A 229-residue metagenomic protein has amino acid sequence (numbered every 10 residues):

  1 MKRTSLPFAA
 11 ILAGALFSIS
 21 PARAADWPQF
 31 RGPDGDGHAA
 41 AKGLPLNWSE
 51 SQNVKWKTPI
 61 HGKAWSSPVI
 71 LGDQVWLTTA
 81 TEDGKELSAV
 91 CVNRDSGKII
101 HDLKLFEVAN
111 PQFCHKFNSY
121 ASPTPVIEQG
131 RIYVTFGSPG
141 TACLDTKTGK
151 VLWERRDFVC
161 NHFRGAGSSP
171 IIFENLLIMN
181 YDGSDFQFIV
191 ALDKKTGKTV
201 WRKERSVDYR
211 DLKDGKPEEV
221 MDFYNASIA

Functional and structural regions predicted by a protein language model:
M1-S5: Positively charged n-region of N-terminal signal peptides that target proteins for export
F8-A9, G37: A periodicity- and composition-biased signal for non-globular, repetitive helical segments
A9-S18: Bacterial N-terminal signal peptides
A22-A229: Noncatalytic, solvent-exposed loop/strand surfaces of beta-propeller-type extracellular/periplasmic domains
